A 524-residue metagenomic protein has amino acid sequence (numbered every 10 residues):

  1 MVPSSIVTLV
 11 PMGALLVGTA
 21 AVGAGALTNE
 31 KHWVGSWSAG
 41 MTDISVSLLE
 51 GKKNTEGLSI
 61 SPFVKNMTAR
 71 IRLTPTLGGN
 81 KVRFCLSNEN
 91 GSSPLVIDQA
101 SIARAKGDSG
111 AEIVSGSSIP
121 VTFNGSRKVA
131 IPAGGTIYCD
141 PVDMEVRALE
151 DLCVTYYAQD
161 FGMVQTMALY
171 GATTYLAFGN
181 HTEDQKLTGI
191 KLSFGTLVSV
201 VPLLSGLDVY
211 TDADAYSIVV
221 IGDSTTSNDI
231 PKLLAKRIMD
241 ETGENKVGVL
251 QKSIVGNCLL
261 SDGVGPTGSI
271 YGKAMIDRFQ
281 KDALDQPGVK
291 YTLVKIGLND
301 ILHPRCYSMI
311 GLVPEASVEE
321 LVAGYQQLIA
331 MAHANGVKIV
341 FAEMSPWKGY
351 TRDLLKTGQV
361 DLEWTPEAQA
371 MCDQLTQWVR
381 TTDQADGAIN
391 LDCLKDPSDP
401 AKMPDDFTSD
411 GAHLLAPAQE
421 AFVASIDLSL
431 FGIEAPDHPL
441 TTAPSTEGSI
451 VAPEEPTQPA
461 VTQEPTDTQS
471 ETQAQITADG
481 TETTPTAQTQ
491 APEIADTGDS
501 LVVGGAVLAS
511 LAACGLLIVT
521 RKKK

Functional and structural regions predicted by a protein language model:
M1-A14, A506-L508: Sec-dependent N-terminal signal peptides
L16-K31, A491-V502, T520: Sec-dependent signal peptide cleavage junction
G25-I221, T226-S227, K232, G243-E244 (+1 more regions): N-terminal secretory targeting modules
W37, T68-R70, P94, A100-S109 (+2 more regions): Conserved SGNH/GDSL esterase-like catalytic core that processes O-acyl groups on lipids and polysaccharides
D160-F161, S224-N228, I254-L259, L298-L302 (+3 more regions): Solvent-exposed loop/turn segments at secondary-structure junctions within structured extracellular/periplasmic domains
S345-A443: Catalytic His-Asp segment of secreted/periplasmic serine-dependent ester chemistry enzymes
P436-T497: C-terminal low-complexity, Ser/Thr- and acidic/Pro-rich disordered "stalk" regions positioned immediately N-terminal
D499-K522: A cross-kingdom C-terminal cell-surface attachment/processing module
